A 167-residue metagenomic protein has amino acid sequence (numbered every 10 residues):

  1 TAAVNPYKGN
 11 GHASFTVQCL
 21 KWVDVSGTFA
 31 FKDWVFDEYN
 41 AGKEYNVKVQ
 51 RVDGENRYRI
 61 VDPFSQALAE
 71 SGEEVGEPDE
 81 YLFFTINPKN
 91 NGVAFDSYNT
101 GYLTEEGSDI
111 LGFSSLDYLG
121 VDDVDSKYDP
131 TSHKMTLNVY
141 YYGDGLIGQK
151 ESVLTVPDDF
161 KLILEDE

Functional and structural regions predicted by a protein language model:
T1-P6: Append "Rare intracellular matches occur via the same short Y/T/C beta-strand/loop motifs
Y7-K21: C-terminal edge beta-strand
Q18-E167: Ser/Thr/Gly/Pro-rich, low-complexity flexible regions
